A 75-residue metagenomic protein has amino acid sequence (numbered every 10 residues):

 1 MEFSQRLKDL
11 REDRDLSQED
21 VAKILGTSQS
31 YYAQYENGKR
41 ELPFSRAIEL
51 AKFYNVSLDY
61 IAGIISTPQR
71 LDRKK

Functional and structural regions predicted by a protein language model:
M1-F3: Absolute protein N-terminus
Q5-I24, E49: Short basic helix-loop element that most often maps to the first helix and adjoining turn of HTH DNA-binding modules
L7, V21-A22, Y32-Y35, I61: Conserved hydrophobic/aromatic packing and binding residues within compact polymer-binding modules
G26, S45-Y60: DNA major-groove recognition helix of helix-turn-helix/homeodomain DNA-binding modules
G26-E41: Recognition helix of helix-turn-helix/homeodomain-like DNA-binding domains that insert into the DNA major groove
K52, A62-K75: Short, charged recognition helix plus adjacent turn of helix-turn-helix-like nucleic-acid-binding domains
